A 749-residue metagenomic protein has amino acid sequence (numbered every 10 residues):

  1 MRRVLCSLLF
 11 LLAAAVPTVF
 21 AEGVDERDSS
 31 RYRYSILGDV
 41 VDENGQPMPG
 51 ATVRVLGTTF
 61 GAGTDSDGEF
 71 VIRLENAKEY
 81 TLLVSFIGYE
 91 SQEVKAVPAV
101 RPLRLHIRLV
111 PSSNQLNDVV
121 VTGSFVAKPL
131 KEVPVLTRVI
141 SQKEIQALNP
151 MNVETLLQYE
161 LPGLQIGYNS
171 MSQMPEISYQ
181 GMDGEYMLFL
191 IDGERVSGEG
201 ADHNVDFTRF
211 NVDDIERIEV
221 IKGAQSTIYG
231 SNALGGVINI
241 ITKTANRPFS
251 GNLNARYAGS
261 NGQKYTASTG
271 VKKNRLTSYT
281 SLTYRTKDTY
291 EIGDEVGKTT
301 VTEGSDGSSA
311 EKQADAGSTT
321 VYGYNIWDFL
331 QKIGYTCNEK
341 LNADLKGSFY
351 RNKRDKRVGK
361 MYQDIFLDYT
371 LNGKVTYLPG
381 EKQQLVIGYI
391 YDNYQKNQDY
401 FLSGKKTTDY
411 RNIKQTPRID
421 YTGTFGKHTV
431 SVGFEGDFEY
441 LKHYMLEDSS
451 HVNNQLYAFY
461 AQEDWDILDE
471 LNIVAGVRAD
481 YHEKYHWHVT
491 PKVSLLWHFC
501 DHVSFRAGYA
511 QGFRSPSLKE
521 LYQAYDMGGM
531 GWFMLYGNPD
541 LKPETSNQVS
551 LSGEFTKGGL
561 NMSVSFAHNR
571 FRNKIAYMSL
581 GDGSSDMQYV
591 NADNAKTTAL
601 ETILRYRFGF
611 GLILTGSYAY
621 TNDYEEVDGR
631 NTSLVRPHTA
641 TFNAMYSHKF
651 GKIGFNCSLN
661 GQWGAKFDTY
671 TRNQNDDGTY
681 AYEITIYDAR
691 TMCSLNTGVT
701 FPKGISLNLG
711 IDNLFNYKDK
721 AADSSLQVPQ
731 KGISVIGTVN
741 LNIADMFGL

Functional and structural regions predicted by a protein language model:
L8, G293, R514, R572 (+2 more regions): C-terminal beta-signal and adjacent terminal beta-strands/loops of Gram-negative outer-membrane beta-barrel proteins
E22-R31, V41-Q46, A51-L56, L83-E90 (+2 more regions): Short, acidic, small-residue-rich periplasmic hinge/interaction motif at the N-terminus of Gram-negative outer-membrane
F70-R73, R195-K222: Short acidic/polar hinge/loop motifs at secondary-structure boundaries that mediate gating or recognition
V71-R73, E154-E194, G198: Extracytoplasmic beta-strand/coil segments of soluble accessory domains associated with Gram-negative outer-membrane
P102-R108, V153-E160, P175-S178, F189-L190 (+4 more regions): N-terminal periplasmic accessory domains that precede and gate Gram-negative outer-membrane beta-barrel machines
R247-P248, R256, S268-F366: Periplasmic-side early beta-strands and strand-to-turn transitions of outer-membrane beta-barrels
M361-L378, Y410-I413, H498, S504 (+5 more regions): Outer-membrane beta-barrel signature, preferentially recognizing the C-terminal barrel domain of Gram-negative
D466-E470, A567-F571, V590-R672, F715: Gram-negative outer-membrane beta-barrel transporters
